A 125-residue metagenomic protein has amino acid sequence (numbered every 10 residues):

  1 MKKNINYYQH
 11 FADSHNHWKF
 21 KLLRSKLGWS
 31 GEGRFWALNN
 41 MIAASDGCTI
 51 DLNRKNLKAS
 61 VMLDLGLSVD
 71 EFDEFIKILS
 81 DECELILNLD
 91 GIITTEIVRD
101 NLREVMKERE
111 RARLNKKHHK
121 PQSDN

Functional and structural regions predicted by a protein language model:
M1-K19, T49, N53-N125: Winged-helix/helix-turn-helix nucleic-acid-interaction surface
M1-S45: Short recognition helix of helix-turn-helix/winged-helix DNA-binding domains
